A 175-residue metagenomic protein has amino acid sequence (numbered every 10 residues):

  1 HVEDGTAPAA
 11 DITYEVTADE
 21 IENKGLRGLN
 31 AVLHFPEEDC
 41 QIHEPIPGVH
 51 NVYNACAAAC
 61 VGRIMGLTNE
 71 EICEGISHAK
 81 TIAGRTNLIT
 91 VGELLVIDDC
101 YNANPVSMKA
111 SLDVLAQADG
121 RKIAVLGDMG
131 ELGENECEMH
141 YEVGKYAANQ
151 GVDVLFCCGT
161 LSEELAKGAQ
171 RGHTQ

Functional and structural regions predicted by a protein language model:
H1, K122-I123, T174-Q175: Hydrophobic anchor at the start of a short beta-strand that flanks the dinucleotide cofactor-binding loop
H1-D39, I82-A83: Extended acidic/charged loop-beta regions that coordinate divalent cations and stabilize anionic phosphate/carboxylate
H1-D4, V154-G159: Short, hydrophobic beta-strand segments that form beta-sheet elements in well-ordered domains
D4-P8, I89-T90, Q170-G172: Short, conserved catalytic or adaptor-binding loops enriched in Gly and charged residues
L26, F35-V152: Nucleotide phosphate-binding/pyrophosphate-handling subdomain across enzymes that bind or process nucleotide phosphates
N104, S162-E163: Glycine-rich nucleotide phosphate-binding loop and flanking beta-alpha elements of Rossmann-like dinucleotide-binding
G127, C157, S162: Active-site loop-to-helix "anion-binding N-cap" substructures in soluble metabolic enzymes
E164-Q175: Short acidic, glycine/proline-enriched helix-loop-strand junctions
